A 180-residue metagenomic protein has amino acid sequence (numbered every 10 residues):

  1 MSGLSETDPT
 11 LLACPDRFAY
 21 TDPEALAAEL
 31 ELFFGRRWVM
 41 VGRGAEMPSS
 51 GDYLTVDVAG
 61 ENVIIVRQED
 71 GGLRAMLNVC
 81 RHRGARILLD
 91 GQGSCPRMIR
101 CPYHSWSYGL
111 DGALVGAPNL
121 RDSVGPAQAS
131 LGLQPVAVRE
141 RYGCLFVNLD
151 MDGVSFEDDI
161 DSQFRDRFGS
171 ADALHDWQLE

Functional and structural regions predicted by a protein language model:
M1-L73, S107-E180: Rieske [2Fe-2S] iron-sulfur-binding subdomain
D52-P102: Glycine-rich active-site/cofactor-binding loop and its immediate structural neighborhood
